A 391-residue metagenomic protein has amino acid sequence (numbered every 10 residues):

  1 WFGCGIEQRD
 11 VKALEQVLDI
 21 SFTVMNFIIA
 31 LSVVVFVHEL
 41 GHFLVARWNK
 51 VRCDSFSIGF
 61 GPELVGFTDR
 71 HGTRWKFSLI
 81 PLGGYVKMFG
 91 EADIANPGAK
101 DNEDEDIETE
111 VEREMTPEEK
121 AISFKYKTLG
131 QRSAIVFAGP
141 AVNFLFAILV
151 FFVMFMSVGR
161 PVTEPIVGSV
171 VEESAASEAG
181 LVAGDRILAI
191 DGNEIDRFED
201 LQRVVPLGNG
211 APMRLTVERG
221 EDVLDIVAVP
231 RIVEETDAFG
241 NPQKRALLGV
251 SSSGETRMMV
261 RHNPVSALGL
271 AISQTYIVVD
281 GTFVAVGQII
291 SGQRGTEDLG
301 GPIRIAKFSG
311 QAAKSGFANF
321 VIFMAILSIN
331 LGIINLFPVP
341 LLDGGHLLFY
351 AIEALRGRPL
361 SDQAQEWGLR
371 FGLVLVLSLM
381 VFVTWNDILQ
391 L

Functional and structural regions predicted by a protein language model:
F2-S21: Short, strongly hydrophobic alpha-helical membrane anchors
L18, E114-G130, V233-I333, G345-F371 (+1 more regions): Functional transmembrane alpha-helices
D19-E112, F337-R356: Small-residue-rich helix-interface/hinge motifs
N26-A30, V35, I326, L373-L379: Alpha-helical transmembrane segments of integral membrane proteins
V37, W48, G84, M88 (+4 more regions): Internal alpha-helical transmembrane segments
L149-S157, G332, L336, M380-D387: Hydrophobic membrane-targeting alpha-helices
A176-F198, T275, G368: Conserved PDZ fold ligand-binding element
V182, L188-A189, R203-K244: PDZ-domain C-terminal substructure recognizer with occasional recognition of PDZ-binding tails
